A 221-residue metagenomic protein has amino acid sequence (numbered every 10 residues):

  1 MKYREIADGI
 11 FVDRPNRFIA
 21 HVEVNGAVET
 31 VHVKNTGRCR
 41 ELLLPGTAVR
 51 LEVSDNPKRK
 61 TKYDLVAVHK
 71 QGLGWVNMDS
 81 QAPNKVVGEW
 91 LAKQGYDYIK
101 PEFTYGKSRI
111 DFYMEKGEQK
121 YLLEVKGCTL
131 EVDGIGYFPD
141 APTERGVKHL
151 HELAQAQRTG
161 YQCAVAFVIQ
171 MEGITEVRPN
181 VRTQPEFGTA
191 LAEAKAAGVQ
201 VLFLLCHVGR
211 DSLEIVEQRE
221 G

Functional and structural regions predicted by a protein language model:
G9, I110-D140, L153: Conserved catalytic cores of phosphodiester-cleaving nucleases, focusing on short active-site segments
N16-H21: Short aromatic-glycine-enriched beta-strand elements
A27-E41: Beta-strand/loop nucleic-acid-binding surfaces
G37-R50, A154: Short nucleic-acid-contacting surface segments enriched for D/E, G, S/T with interspersed K/R
R40, Q71-P101: Acidic-basic catalytic patches of nuclease active cores, encompassing PD-(D/E)XK and other metal-cofactor nuclease
L44-N56, L205-C206: Flexible glycine-rich surface loops and low-complexity tracts that mediate binding to linear polymers
G134-E144, A154-T183, L205: Nucleic-acid nuclease catalytic cores
Q170-G221: Domain-level recognition of nuclease-like catalytic cores that cleave nucleotide substrates
